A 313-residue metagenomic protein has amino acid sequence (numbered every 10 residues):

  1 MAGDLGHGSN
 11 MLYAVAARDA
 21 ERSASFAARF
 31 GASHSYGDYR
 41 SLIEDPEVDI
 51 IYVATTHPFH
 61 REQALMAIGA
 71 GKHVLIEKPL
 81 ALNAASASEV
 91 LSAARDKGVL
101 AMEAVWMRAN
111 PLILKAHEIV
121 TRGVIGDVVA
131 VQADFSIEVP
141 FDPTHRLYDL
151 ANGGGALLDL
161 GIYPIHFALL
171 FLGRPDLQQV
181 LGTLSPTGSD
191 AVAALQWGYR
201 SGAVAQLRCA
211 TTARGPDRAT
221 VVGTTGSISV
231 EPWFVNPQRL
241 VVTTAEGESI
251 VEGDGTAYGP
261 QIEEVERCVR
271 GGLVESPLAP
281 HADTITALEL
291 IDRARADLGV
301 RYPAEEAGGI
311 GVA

Functional and structural regions predicted by a protein language model:
M1-F30: N-terminal Rossmann-like dinucleotide-binding module
F30-A93: Beta-loop-alpha module in the N-terminal Rossmann-like domain of NAD(P)-dependent dehydrogenases, especially those
Y36, I76, A101-E103, V230: Hydrophobic residues in well-ordered beta-strands that form the structural core
I50-Y52, R200, R267-A313: C-terminal helix-rich "cap/oligomerization" subdomain common to oxidoreductases
E89-W106, D127-V129: Rossmann-fold dehydrogenase core element
M107-V180: Predominantly a Rossmann-like dinucleotide-binding segment in NAD(P)-dependent oxidoreductases
H166-P237, E264-G271, A307-A313: Contiguous beta-strand/loop segments that form the cofactor/metal-binding neighborhood of enzyme cores
